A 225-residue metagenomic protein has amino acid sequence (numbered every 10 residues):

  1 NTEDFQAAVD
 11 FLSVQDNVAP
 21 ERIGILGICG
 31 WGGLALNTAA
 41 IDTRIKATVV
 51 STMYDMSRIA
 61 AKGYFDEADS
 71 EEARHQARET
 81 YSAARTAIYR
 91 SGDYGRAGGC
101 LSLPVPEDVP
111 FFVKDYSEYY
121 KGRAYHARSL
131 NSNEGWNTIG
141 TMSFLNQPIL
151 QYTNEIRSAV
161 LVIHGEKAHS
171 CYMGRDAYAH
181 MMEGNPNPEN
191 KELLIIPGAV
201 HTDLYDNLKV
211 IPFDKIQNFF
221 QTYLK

Functional and structural regions predicted by a protein language model:
N1-D16: Alpha/beta-hydrolase active-site loop
L12, G32-T43, A177: Short glycine-enriched nucleophile-adjacent loop and the immediately C-terminal alpha-helix near the catalytic center
Q15-G30: Alpha/beta-hydrolase fold nucleophile elbow
L36-G122: Alpha/beta-hydrolase-fold enzymes
G63-Y64, E134-Y152, S158: Active-site nucleophile elbow and catalytic-triad environment of alpha/beta-hydrolase enzymes
I156, V162-H164: Short beta-strand/loop motif that positions the catalytic acidic residue of the alpha/beta-hydrolase fold
H164-D176: Conserved alpha/beta-hydrolase "acid-adjacent" motif
I196-V210: Catalytic histidine-centered segment of alpha/beta-hydrolase-like enzymes
